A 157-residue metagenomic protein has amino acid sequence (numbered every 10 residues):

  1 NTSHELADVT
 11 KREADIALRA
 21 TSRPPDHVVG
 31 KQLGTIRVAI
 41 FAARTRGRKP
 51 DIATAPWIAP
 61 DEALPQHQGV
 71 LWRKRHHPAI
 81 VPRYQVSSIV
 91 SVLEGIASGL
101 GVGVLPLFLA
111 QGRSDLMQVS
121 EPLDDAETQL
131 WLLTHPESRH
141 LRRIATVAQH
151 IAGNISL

Functional and structural regions predicted by a protein language model:
N1-P25: Central regulatory/effector-binding core of bacterial HTH transcription factors
S3, S88-I89, P136-E137: Short beta->alpha junction loops/turns
E5, T45-G47, E137: Short beta-turn/strand-loop junction motif enriched in small, turn-promoting residues
K11, R23-L130, G153, L157: C-terminal regulatory
L93, T134, A148: A cross-family signal for key residues in well-ordered alpha-helices that form functional helical elements
L130-R142: A bilobed periplasmic-binding-protein/Venus flytrap-type ligand-binding module shared by bacterial periplasmic
R139-G153: Short amphipathic alpha-helical coupling segments at ligand-binding clamshell hinges and other catalytic/signaling
